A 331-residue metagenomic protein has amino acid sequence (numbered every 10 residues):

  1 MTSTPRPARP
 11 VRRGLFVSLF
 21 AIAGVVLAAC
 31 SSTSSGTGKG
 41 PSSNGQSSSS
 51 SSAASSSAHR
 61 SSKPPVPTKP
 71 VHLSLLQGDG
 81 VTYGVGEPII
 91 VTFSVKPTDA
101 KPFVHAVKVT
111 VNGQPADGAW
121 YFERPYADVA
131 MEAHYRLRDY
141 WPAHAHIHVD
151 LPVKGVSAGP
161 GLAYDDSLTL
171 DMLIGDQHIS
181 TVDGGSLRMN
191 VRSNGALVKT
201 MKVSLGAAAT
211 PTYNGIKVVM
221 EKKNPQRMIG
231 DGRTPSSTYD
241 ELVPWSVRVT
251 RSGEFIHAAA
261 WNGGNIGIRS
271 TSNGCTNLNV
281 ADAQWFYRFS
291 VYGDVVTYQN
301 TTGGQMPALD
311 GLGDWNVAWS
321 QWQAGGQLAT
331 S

Functional and structural regions predicted by a protein language model:
T4-L19: Bacterial N-terminal signal peptides that target proteins for export
V17-L19, A23, S32-D176: Acidic, low-complexity Ser/Thr/Gly/Pro-rich repeat segments typical of extracellular/periplasmic and surface-exposed
V85, A143, Y213-N214, Y292: Short, flexible surface segments
V95-P97, L137-D139, L151-G155, S186 (+5 more regions): A mature extracytoplasmic/lumenal domain signature
L162-G264: Gly/Pro-biased beta-strand-loop elements
D176, G230-S331: Exported/periplasmic cell-wall-interacting domains
